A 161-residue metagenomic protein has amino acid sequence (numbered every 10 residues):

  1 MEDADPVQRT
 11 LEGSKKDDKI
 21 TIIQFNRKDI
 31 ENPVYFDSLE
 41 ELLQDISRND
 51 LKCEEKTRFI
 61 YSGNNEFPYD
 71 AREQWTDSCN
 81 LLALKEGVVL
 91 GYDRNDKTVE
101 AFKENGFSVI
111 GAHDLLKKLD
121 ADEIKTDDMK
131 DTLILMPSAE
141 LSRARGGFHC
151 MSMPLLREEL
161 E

Functional and structural regions predicted by a protein language model:
M1-E161: Histidine/cysteine-enriched polar flanking segments
